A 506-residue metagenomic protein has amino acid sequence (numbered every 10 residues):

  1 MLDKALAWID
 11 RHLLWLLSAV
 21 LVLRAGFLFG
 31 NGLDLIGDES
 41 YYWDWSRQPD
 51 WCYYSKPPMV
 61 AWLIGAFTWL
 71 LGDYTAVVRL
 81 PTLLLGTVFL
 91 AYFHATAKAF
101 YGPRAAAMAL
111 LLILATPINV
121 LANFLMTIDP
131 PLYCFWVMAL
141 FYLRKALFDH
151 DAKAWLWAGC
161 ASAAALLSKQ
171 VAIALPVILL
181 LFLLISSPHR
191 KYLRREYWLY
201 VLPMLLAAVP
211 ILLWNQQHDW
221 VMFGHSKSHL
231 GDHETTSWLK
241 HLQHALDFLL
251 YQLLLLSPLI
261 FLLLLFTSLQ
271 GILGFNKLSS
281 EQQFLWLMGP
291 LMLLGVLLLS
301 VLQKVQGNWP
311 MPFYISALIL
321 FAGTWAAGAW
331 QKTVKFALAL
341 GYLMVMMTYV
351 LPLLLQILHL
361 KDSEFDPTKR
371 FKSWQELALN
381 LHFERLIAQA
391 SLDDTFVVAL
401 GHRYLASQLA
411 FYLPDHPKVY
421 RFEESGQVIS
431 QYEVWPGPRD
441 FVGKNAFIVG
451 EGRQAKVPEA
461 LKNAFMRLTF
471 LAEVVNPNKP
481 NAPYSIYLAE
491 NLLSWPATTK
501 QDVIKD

Functional and structural regions predicted by a protein language model:
V20, A109-P117, S162, L166 (+1 more regions): Short helix- or helix-capping micro-motifs that position conserved polar/aromatic residues at function-defining sites
P49, L255, L293, Q303-W330 (+1 more regions): Hydrophobic/aromatic-rich transmembrane helices and adjacent perimembrane loops
L80-F100, M138, Y142: Transmembrane-helix motifs of polytopic, lipid-linked glycan transferases
F93-A115, C134: Transmembrane-helix signature of polytopic, membrane-embedded enzymes that assemble or transfer cell-envelope glycans
K98-A99, P103-R104, A139-W155: Membrane-interface transmembrane helices that cradle and orient dolichyl/undecaprenyl
I118-L132: Short acidic/glycine- and proline-prone juxtamembrane loop motifs at membrane-interface regions of multi-pass membrane
P176-Q282, M288, M292-Q303: Transmembrane-lumen/periplasm boundary regions of multi-pass, lipid-linked membrane glycan transferases
G307, Q331-D394, H402-Y420, E424-Q427 (+1 more regions): Membrane-proximal, lumen/periplasm-facing interface regions of secretory-pathway glyco- and lipid-modifying enzymes
